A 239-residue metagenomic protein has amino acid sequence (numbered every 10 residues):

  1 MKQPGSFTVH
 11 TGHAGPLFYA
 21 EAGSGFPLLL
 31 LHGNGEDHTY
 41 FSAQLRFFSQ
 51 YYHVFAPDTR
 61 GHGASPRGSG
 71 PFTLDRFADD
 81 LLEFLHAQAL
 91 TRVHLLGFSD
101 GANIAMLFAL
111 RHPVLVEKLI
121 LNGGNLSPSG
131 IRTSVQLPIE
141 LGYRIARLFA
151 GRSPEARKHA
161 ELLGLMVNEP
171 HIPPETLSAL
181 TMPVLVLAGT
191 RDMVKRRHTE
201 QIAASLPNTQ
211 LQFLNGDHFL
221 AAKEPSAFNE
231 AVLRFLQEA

Functional and structural regions predicted by a protein language model:
M1-L28, Q50-Y52, L233-A239: Alpha/beta-hydrolase fold catalytic core
F18-A64: Conserved HGGG/HGGXW glycine-rich cap/lid loop of the alpha/beta-hydrolase fold
R46, F55-L96: Active-site loop/oxyanion-hole signature of alpha/beta-hydrolase fold enzymes
N103-R111, E117-I145: Flexible "cap/lid" loop of the alpha/beta hydrolase fold
F149-E175, T190-R191: Hydrophobic, aromatic-rich cap/lid helix
L180, V186-A188: Short beta-strand/loop motif that positions the catalytic acidic residue of the alpha/beta-hydrolase fold
M193-H198: Conserved alpha/beta-hydrolase "acid-adjacent" motif
D217-N229: Catalytic histidine-centered segment of alpha/beta-hydrolase-like enzymes
